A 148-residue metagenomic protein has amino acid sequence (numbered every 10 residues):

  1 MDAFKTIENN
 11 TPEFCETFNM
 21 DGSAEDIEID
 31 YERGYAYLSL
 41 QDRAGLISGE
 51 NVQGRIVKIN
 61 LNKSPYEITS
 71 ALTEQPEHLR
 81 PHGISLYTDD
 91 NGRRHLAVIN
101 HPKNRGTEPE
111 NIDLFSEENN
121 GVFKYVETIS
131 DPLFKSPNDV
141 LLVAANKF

Functional and structural regions predicted by a protein language model:
D2, L61-S64, F115-V122: Short loop/turn segments immediately following beta-strands, especially the blade-tip and inter-blade linker loops
D2-S23, Y66-S70, F123: A short helix->beta-strand "capping" segment at the edge of beta-propeller domains
S23-A24, R43-G45, G49-D90, I99-N100: Blade-loop segments of beta-propeller domains
I27-A36: Post-signal-peptide N-terminal segment of Sec-exported extracytoplasmic proteins
Y31, N60-K63, A144: Short acidic-glycine loop/turn motifs at beta-strand connectors
A36-S39, V98-I99: Residue position within the beta-strands of beta-propeller blades
E74-G83, Y87-T88, R93-A145: Asp-box/WD-like beta-propeller blade repeats and closely related beta-sheet repeat scaffolds
